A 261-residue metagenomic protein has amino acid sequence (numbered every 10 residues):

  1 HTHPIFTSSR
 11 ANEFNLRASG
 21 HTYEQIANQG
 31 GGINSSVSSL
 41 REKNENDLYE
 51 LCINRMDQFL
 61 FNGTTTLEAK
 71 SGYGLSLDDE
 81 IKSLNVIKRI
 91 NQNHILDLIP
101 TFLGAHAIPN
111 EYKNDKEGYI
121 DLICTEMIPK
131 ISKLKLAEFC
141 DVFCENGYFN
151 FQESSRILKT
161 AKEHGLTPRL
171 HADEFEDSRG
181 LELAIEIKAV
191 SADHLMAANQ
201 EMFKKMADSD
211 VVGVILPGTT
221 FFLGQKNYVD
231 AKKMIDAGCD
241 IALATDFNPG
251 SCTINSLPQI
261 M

Functional and structural regions predicted by a protein language model:
H1, F14, G63, K70 (+5 more regions): Divalent metal-coordination and catalytic microenvironments
T2-L51: Metal-associated gating/positioning segment near the N- to mid-region
H3-P4, G72-L75, N146, T219-F221 (+1 more regions): Short histidine/acidic/glycine/proline-rich micro-motifs that form metal- and phosphate-coordinating active-site loops
A11-F14, I81-S83, N114-K116, E153-I157 (+4 more regions): Short, glycine/charged-enriched secondary-structure capping and boundary segments
G20-T22, G30, G63, I95 (+4 more regions): Glycine-centered loop/turn motif at secondary-structure junctions
N34-C52, D57, T65-S178: Metal-coordinating catalytic core of metallo-dependent amide/deamination hydrolases
L60, Q92, K162, A207 (+1 more regions): Anion (oxyanion) recognition and catalysis
T167, E176-M261: Active-site-adjacent C-terminal substructures of enzyme catalytic domains
